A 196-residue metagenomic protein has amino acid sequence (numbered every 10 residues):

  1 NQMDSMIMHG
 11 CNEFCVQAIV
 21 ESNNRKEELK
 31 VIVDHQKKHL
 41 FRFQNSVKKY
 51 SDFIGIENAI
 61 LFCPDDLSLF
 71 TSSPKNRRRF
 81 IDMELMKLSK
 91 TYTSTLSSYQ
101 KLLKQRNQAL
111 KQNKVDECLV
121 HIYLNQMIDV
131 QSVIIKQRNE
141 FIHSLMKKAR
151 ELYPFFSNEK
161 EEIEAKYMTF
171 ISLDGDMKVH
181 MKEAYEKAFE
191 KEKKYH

Functional and structural regions predicted by a protein language model:
Q2-F70, P74-N76, L85-L88, Y92 (+3 more regions): Nucleotide-state sensing region of NTPase/ATPase domains
M3, I81, L88-R138: Long, non-coiled-coil amphipathic alpha-helical linker/lever segments that couple catalytic cores to other domains
D4, D34, D52, D65-D66 (+5 more regions): Acidic-enriched, low-complexity/disordered segments with a strong bias for Aspartate over Glutamate
E13, T93, K104-Q108, R150-N158 (+1 more regions): Short amphipathic alpha-helical patches
N23, S73, R77, S97-Q105 (+4 more regions): Solvent-exposed, non-transmembrane amphipathic alpha-helical segments
K114-H196: Conserved NTPase motor "head" modules and their coupling/switch loops across ABC/AAA+ ATPases, GTPases, and GHKL ATPases
